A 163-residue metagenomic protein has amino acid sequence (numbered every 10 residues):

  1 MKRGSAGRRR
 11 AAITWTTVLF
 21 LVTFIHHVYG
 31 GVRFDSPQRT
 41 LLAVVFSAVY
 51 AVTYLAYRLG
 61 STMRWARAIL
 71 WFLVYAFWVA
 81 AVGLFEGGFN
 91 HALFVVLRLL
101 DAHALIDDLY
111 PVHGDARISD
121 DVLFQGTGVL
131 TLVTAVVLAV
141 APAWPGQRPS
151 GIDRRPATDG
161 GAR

Functional and structural regions predicted by a protein language model:
M1-S47: Transmembrane alpha-helical insertion/packing segments
A11-L19, W71, T127, T131-T134: Hydrophobic alpha-helical transmembrane segments of polytopic
G30-L41, G87-H91, R117-F124: Membrane-helix interface and helix-disruption motif detector
F46-R58, G126-A141: Hydrophobic cores of alpha-helical transmembrane segments in multi-pass inner/ER membrane proteins, independent
A56-N90: Loop-to-transmembrane helix junctions at the membrane interface
A81-D107: Juxtamembrane non-transmembrane "cap" segments at the membrane-aqueous interface of multi-pass membrane proteins
L109-V137: Hydrophobic alpha-helical transmembrane segments
V136-A157: Cytosolic juxtamembrane helix at the C-terminal end of the final transmembrane segment
